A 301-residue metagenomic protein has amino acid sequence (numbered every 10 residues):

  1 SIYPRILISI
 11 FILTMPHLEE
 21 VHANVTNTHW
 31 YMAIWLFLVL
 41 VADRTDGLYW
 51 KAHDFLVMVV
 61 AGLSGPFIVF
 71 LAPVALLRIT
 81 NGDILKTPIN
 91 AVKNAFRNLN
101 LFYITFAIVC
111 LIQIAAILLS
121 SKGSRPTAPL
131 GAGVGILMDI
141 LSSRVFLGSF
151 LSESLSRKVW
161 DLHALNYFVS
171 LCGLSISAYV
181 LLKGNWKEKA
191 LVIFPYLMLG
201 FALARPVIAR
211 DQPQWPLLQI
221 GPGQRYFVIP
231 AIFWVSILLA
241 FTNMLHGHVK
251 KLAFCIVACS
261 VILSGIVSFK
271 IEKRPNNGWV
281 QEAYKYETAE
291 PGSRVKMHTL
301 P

Functional and structural regions predicted by a protein language model:
S1-L13, L48-Y49, R78, P88-I89 (+7 more regions): Intrinsically disordered, polar/acidic, low-complexity terminal segments
I2-R44, L63-S64, L199-L238: Membrane-interface micro-motifs in multi-pass membrane enzymes
V39-D46, L71-I79, G173-V180, V228-G247: Transmembrane alpha-helices and membrane-interface helical segments of multi-pass integral membrane enzymes
K51-L77: Membrane-interface alpha helices of multi-pass inner-membrane proteins
L71-A107: Perimembrane helix-loop-helix junctions
I104-A107, G184-W215: Transmembrane alpha-helix segments characteristic of polytopic inner-membrane glycan-assembly/cell-envelope
F106-S120, S260-I266: Transmembrane signal-anchor helices characteristic of membrane glycosylation enzymes that use polyprenol
R205-G278: Active-site/pore-lining binding-face segments in mid-to-C-terminal subdomains
